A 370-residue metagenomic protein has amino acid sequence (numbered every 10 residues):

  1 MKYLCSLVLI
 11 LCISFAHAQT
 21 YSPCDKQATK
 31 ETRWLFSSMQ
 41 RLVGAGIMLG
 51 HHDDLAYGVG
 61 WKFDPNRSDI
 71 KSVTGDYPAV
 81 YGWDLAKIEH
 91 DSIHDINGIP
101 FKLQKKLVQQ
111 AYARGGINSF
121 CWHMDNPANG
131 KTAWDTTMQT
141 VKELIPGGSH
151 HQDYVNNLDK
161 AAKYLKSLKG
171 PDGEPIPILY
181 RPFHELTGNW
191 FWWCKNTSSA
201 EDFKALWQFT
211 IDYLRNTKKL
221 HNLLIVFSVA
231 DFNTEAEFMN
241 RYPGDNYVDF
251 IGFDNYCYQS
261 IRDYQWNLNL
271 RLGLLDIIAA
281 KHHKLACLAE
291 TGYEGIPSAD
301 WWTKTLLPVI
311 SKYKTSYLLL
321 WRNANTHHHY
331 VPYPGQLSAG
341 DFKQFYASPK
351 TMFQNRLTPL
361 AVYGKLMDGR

Functional and structural regions predicted by a protein language model:
M1-T20: Bacterial Sec-dependent N-terminal signal peptides
Q19-V80, A86, D95-G98, R356-R370: N-terminal module-boundary/linker segments of secreted carbohydrate-active enzymes
R33-L35, W61-I70, K102-K106, A161-Y164 (+3 more regions): Alpha-helical scaffolding within the catalytic cores of extracellular/periplasmic polymer-degrading hydrolases
I47-D54, K284-R370: Substrate-binding cleft of secreted/luminal carbohydrate-active enzymes
G50-H52, R181-F183, W207-A236, H283-I296 (+1 more regions): Aromatic-lined carbohydrate-recognition surfaces of secreted/lumenal glycan-active proteins
D54-F63, I88-K102, S228-E237, Y256-N269 (+2 more regions): Acidic-and-aromatic substrate-binding clefts and catalytic sites of carbohydrate-active enzymes
Y81-W83, F238-Q265, W321-N323: Aromatic- and acid-rich polysaccharide-binding/catalytic face of secreted or lumenal carbohydrate-active enzymes
H90-D212, N216, L220: Substrate-binding cleft of extracellular glycoside hydrolase catalytic domains
